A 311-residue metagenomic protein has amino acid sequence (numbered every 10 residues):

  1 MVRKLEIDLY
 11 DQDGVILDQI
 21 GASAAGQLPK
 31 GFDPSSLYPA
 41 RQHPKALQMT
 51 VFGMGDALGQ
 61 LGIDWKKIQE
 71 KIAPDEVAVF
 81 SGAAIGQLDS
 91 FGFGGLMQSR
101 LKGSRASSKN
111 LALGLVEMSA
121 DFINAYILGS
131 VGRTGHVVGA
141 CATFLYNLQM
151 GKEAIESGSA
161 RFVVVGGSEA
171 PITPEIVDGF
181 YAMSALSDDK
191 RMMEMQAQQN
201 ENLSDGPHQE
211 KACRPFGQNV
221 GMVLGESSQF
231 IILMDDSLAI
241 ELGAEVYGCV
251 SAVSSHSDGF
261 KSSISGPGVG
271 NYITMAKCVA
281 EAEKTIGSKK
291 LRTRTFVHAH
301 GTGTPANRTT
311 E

Functional and structural regions predicted by a protein language model:
M1-S81, N147-M150, T274-T293: Conserved active-site "lid/cap" helical segment
L5-Q19, K45, A83-H136, I176-V177 (+2 more regions): Active-site-proximal gating segment of KS-fold condensing enzymes and close homologs
S36-H43, S107-K109, T134-V137, F216-M222 (+1 more regions): A short glycine/serine-rich beta->alpha loop
Q42-M54, A112-V116, A140-F144, L224-S228 (+2 more regions): Phosphate/oxyanion-binding active-site loops and adjacent basic polyanion-contact surfaces
T50-I63, V116, A120, T134-E169 (+1 more regions): Active-site-proximal alpha-helical scaffold in enzymes
A78, R161-V165, Y247, F296: Short glycine-aspartate micro-motif
M192-F296: Condensing-enzyme catalytic core mediating Claisen C-C bond formation in acyl metabolism
H300: Glycine-centered flexible beta-alpha turn that most often forms the glycine-rich phosphate-binding loop
